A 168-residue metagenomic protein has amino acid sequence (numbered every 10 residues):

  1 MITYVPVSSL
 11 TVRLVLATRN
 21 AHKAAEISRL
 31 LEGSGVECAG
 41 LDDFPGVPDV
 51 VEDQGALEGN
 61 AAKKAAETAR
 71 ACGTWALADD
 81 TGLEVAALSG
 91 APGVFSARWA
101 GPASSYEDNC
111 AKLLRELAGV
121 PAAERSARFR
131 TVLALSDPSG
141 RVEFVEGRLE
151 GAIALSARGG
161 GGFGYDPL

Functional and structural regions predicted by a protein language model:
I2-V15, R19-L168: Anionic-ligand binding patches
